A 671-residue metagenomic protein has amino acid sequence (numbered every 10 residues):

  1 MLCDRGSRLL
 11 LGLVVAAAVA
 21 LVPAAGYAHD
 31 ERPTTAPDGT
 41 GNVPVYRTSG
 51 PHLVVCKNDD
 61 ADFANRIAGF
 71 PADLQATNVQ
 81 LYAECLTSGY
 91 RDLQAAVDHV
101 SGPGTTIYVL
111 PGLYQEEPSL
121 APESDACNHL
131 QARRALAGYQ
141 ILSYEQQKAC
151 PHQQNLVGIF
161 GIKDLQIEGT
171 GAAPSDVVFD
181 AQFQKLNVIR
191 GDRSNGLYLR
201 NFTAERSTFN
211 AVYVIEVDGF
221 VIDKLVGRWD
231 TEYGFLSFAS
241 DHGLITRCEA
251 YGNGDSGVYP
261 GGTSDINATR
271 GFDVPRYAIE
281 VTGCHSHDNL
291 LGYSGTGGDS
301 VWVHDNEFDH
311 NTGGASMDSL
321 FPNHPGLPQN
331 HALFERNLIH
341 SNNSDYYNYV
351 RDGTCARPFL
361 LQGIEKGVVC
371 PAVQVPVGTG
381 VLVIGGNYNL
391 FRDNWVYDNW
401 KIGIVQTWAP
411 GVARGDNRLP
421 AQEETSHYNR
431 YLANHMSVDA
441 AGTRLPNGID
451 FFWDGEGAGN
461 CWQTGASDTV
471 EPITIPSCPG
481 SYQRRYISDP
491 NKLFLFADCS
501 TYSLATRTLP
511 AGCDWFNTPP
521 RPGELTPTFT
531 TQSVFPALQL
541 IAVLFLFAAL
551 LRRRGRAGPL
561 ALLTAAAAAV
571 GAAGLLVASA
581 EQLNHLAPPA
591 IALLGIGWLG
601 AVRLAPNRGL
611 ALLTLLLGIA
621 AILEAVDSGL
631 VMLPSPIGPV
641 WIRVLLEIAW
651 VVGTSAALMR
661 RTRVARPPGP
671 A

Functional and structural regions predicted by a protein language model:
G12-V22: Bacterial N-terminal signal peptides
H29, R47-H52, A61, A83-S88 (+2 more regions): Right-handed parallel beta-helix/beta-spiral solenoid domain characteristic of secreted/periplasmic
H29-S49, Q80, L130, G353-I364 (+3 more regions): Acidic, glycine- and Ser/Thr-rich low-complexity intrinsically disordered tracts in extracellular/secreted proteins
A61-Y108, L156: Acidic Gly/Asp/Thr-rich repetitive segments characteristic of extracellular carbohydrate-active and adhesion proteins
L93-V100, E116-S124, Q154-I159, Y213-E216 (+1 more regions): Short, T/G/N/S-enriched strand-turn elements that build extracellular solenoid repeat scaffolds
P118-S119, A181-V188, T208-V214, T231-A239 (+9 more regions): Short glycine/acidic-rich loop motifs that flank beta-strands on beta-rich extracellular proteins
D164-E168, A173, N195-R206, D218-Y233 (+8 more regions): Right-handed parallel beta-helix
P527-A671: Hydrophobic, aromatic-enriched alpha-helical segments typical of multi-pass transmembrane helices
